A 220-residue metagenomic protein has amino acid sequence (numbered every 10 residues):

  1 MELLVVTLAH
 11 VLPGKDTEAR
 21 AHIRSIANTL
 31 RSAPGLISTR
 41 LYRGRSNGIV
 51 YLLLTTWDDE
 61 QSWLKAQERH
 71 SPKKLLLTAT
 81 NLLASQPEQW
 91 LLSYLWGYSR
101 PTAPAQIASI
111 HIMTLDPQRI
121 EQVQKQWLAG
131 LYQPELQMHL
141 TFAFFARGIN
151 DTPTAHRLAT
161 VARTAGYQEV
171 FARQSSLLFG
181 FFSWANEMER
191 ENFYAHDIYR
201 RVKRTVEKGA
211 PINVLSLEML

Functional and structural regions predicted by a protein language model:
M1-L54, D58-K73, L77-L220: Short S/T/G/P-rich N-terminal loop/turn motif that feeds into the first structured element of a domain
